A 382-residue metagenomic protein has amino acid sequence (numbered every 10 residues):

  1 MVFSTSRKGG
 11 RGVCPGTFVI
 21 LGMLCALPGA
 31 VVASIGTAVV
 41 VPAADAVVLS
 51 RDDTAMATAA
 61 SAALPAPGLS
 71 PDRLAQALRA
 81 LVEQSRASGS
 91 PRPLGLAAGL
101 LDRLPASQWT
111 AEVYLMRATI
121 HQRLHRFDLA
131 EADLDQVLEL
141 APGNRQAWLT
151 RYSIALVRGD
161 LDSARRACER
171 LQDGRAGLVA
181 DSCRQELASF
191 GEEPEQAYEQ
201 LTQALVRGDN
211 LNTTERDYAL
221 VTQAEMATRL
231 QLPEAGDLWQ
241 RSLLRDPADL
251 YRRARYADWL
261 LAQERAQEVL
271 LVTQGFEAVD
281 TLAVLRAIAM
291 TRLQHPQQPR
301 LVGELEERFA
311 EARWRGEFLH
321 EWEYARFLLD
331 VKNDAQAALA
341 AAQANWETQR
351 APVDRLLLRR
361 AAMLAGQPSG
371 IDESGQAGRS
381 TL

Functional and structural regions predicted by a protein language model:
G29-E112, R123, A132: N-terminal leader/linker segments that initiate helical-solenoid repeat arrays
P65-G68, D102-S107, D135-P142, E169-G177 (+6 more regions): Solenoid-like repeat scaffolds
S70-A77, Q108-Y114, L140-W148, R175-C183 (+5 more regions): Generic helix N-cap/helix-start motif at coil->alpha-helix transitions
R79, E83-R86, T119, S153 (+6 more regions): Residue-level recognition of tetratricopeptide repeat
R92, H125, G159, E192 (+5 more regions): Residue-level detector of the short coil/turn that links helix A to helix B within each tetratricopeptide repeat
L115, T119, R216-D217, T291 (+1 more regions): Alpha-helical adaptor scaffolds
